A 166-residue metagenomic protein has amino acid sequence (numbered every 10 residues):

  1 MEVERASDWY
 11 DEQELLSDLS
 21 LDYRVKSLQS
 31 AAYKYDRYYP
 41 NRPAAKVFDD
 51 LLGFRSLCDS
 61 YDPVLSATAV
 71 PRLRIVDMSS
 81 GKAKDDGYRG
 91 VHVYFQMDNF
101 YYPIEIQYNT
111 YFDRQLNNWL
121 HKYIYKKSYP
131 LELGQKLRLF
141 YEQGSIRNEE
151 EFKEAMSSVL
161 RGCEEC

Functional and structural regions predicted by a protein language model:
M1-Y35: Intrinsically disordered, low-complexity polar/charged tails and linkers
A6-S7, Y39-N41, V76-S80: Short secondary-structure boundary micro-motifs
E14, Y39, K127-Y129: Generic alpha-helical secondary structure signal
K34, Y38, F140, A155 (+1 more regions): Residues that form generic nucleotide/phosphate-binding pockets
Y35-D49: Short, charged/polar, low-complexity loop and linker segments that flank or interrupt alpha-helical bundles
A45, D50-L52, L57-K153: Long beta-strand-rich cores associated with HINT superfamily self-processing modules
V159-C166: Subset of Sec-pathway N-terminal targeting signals
